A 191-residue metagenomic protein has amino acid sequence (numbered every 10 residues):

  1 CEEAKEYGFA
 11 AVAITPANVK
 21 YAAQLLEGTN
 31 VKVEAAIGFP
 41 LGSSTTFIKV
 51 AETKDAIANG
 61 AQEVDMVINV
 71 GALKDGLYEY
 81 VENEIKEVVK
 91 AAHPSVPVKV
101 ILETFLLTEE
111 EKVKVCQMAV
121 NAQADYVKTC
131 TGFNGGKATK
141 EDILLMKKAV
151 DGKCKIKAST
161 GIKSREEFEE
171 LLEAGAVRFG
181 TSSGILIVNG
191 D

Functional and structural regions predicted by a protein language model:
C1-Y7, A17-I156, S164-D191: Alpha/beta enzyme core
A10: Metallocofactor- and cofactor-centric catalytic cores in central/energy metabolism, strongly enriched
I14, S159: Small/polar loops that bind or transfer phosphate-bearing groups
